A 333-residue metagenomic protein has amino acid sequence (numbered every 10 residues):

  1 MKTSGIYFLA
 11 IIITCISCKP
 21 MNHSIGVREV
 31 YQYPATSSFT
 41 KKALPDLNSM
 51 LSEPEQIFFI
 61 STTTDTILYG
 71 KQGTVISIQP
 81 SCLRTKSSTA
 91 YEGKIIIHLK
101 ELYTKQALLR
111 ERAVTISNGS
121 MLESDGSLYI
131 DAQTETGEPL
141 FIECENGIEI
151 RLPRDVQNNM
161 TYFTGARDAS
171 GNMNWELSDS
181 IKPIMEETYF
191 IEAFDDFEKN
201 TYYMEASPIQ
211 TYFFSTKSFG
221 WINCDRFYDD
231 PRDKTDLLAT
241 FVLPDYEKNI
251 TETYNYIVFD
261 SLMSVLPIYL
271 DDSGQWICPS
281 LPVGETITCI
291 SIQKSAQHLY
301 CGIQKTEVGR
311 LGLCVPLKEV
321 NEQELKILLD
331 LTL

Functional and structural regions predicted by a protein language model:
M1-V30: Bacterial Sec-dependent N-terminal signal peptides
M21-V75, S81-E92, K100-A107, R112-L333: Proteolytic cleavage junctions
